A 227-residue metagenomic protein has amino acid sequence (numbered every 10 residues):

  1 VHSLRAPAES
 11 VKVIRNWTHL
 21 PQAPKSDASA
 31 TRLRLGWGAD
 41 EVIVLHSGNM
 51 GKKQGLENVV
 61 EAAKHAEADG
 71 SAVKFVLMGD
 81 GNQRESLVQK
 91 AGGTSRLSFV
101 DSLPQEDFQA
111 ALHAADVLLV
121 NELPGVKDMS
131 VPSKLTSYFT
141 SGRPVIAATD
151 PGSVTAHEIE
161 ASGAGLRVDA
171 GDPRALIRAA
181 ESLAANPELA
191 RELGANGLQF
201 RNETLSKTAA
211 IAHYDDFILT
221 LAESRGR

Functional and structural regions predicted by a protein language model:
I14-W17: Carbohydrate-associated surface elements
A23-W37: A short helix/loop element that forms part of the nucleotide-sugar donor recognition site in Leloir-type
G38-Q54, V60-K64: Conserved donor-binding/catalytic core segment of Leloir-type glycosyltransferases
Q54, S102-A111, L118-F139, P144-H157: Nucleotide-sugar-dependent
A72-K74, R84-Q109: Nucleotide-activated donor-binding/catalytic signature segment of Leloir-type glycosyltransferases, i.e., the conserved
D150-E181, L189: Change "using UDP/GDP/dTDP sugars" to "using nucleotide sugars
A175, S182, L189-E203: A short, well-ordered alpha-helix in the C-terminal region of glycosyltransferases
K207-R227: C-terminal alpha-helical cap of glycosyltransferases
